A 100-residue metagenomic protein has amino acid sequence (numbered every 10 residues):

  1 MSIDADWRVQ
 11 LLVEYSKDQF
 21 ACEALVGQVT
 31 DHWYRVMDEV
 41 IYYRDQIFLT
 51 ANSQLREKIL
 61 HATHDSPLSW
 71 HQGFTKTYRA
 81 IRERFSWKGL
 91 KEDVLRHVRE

Functional and structural regions predicted by a protein language model:
M1-L68: Flexible, low-complexity interdomain linkers flanking nucleic-acid-processing modules
I59-A62, K76-A80: A general alpha-helix detector
T77-E100: Amphipathic alpha-helical
